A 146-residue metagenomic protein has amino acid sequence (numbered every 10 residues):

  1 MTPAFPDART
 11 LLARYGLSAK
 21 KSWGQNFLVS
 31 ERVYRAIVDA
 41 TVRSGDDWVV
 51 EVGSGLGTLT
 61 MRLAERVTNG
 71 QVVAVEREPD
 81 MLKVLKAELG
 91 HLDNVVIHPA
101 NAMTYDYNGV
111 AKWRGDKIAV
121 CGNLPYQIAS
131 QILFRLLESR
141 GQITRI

Functional and structural regions predicted by a protein language model:
M1-I146: Catalytic cores of RNA-modifying enzymes
